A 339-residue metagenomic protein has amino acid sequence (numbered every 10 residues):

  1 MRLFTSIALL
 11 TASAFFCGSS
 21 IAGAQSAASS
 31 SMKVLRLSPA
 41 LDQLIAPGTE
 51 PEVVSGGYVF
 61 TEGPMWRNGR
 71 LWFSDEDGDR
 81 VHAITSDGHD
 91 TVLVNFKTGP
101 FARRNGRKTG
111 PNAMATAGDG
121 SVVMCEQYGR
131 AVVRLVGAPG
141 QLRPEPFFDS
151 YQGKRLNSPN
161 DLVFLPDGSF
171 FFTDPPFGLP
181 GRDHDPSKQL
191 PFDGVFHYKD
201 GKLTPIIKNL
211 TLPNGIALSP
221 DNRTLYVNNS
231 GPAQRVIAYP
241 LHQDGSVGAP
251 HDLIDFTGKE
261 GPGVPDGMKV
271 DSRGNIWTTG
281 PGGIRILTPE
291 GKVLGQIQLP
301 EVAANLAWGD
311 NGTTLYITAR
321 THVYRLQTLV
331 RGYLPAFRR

Functional and structural regions predicted by a protein language model:
M1-F4: Positively charged n-region of N-terminal signal peptides that target proteins for export
S6-S19: Bacterial N-terminal signal peptides
G23-R339: Sequence-structural signature of mature extracellular/luminal beta-sheet repeat domains, prominently beta-propellers
